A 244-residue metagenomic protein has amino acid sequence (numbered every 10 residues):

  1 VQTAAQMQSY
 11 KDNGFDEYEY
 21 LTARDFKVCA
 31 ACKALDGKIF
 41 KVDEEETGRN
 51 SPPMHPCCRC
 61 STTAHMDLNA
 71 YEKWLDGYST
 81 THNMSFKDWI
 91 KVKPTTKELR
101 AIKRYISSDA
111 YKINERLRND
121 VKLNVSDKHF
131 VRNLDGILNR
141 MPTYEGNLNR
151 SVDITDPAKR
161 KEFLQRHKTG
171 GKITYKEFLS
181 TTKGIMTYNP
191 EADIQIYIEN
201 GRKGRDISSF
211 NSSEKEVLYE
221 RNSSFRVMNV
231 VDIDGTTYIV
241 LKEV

Functional and structural regions predicted by a protein language model:
V1-P94, N211-V244: Activation/maturation switch segments at domain boundaries
K93-V244: Mono-ADP-ribosyltransferase
